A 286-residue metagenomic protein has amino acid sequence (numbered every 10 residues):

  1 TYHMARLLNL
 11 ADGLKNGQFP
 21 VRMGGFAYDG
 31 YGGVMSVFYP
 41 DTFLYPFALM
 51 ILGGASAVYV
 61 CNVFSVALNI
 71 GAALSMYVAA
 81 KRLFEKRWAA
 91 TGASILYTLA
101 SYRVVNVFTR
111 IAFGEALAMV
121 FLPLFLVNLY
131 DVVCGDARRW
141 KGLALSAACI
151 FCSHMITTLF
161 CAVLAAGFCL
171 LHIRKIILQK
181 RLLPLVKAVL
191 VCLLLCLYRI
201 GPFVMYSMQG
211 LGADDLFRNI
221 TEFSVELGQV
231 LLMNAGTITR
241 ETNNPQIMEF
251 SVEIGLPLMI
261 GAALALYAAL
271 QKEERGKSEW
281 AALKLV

Functional and structural regions predicted by a protein language model:
T1-V286: Membrane-embedded transmembrane-helix bundle of lipid-linked glycan/lipid transferases
